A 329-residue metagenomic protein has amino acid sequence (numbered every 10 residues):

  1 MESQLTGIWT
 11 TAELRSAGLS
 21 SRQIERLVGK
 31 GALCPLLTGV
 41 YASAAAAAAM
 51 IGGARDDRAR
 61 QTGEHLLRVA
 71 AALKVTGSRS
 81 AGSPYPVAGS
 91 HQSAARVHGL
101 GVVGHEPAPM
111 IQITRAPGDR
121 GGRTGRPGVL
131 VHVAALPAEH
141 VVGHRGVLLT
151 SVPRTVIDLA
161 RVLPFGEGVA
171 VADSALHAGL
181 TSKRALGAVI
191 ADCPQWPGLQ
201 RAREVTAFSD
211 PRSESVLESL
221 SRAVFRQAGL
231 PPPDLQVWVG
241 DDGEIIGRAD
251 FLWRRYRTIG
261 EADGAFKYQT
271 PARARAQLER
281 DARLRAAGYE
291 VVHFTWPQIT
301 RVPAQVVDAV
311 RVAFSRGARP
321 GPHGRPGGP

Functional and structural regions predicted by a protein language model:
M1-G198, D234, S315-A318, P322-P329: Short gly/ser-rich loop at a beta-strand->alpha-helix junction or flexible surface loop bordering the NTP-binding
L5-I8, E13, G18-S20, L176-P329: Surface segments flanking catalytic/ligand-binding clefts of nucleic-acid enzymes
